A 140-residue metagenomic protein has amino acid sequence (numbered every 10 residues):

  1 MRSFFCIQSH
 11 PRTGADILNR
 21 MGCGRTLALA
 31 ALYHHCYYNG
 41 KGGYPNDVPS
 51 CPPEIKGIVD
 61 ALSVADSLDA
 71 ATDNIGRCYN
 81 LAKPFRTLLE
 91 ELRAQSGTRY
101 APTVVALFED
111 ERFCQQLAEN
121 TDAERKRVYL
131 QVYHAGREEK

Functional and structural regions predicted by a protein language model:
M1-K140: Histidine- and acidic-residue-rich, metal-dependent catalytic cores
